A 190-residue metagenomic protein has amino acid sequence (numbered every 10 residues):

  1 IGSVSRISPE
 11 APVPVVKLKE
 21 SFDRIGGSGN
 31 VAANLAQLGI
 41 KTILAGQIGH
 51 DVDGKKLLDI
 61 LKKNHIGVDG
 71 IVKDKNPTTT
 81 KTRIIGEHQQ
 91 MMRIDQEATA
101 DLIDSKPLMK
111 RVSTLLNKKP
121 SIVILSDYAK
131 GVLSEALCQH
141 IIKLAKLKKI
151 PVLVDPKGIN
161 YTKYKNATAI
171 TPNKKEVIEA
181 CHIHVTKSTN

Functional and structural regions predicted by a protein language model:
I1-S5, K17-N190: Ribokinase/PfkB-type carbohydrate-kinase core domain
R6-E10: Feature captures the catalytic cores and cofactor-binding loops of soluble hydro-lyases/lyases that act on carboxylate
